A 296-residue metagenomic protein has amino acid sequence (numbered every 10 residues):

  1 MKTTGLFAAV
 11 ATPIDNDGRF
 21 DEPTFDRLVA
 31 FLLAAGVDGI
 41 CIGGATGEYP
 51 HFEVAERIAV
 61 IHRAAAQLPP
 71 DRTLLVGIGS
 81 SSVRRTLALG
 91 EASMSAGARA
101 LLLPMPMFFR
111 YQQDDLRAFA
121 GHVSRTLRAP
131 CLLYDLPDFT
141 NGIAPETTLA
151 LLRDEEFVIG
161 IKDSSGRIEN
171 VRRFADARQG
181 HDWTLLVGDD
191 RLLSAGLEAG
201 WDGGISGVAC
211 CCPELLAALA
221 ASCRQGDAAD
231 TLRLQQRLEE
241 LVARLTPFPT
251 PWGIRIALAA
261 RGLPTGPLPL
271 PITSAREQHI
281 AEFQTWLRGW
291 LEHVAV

Functional and structural regions predicted by a protein language model:
K2, F7-A11, F31, A35-V37 (+2 more regions): C-terminal alpha-helical cap/extension of soluble enzyme domains
K2-T140: Active-site beta->alpha loop and helix N-cap motifs at the rims of alpha/beta catalytic domains
A8, D21, I42, T46-P50 (+7 more regions): Short, flexible micro-motifs
E22-V29, R117, P145, E277-L287: Short, amphipathic alpha-helical "lid/cap" segments that border enzyme active or binding sites
F25, R57, I61, T86 (+5 more regions): A general structural signal for well-ordered alpha-helical segments in protein cores
A35, A59, R63-L68, A92 (+9 more regions): Alpha-helical structural signal in soluble globular domains
R72-T73, C131, I159, D182 (+1 more regions): Secondary-structure boundary/capping signal
R125, D138-T246: Catalytic alpha/beta core domains of metabolic enzymes, predominantly
